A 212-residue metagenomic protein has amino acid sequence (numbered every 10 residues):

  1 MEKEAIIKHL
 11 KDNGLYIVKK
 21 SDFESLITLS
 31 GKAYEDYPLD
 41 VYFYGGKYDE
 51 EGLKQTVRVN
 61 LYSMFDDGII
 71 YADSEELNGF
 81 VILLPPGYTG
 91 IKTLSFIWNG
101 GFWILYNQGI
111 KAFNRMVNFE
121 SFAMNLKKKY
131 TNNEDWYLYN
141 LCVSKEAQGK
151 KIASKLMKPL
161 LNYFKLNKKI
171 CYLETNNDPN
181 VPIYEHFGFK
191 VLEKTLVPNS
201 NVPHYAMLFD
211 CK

Functional and structural regions predicted by a protein language model:
G14-T28, D36: A short beta-loop-alpha structural element at the N-terminal edge of CoA-dependent acyl/N-acetyltransferase catalytic
K47-I69: Active-site rim helix/loop that mediates acceptor-substrate recognition in acyltransferases
D66-L84: Conserved beta-hairpin
F80-C142, P198: Conserved acyl-donor/pantetheine-binding loop and adjacent beta-alpha core of acyl/acetyltransferases and related
E134-W136, Y163-N176: Conserved GNAT acetyl-CoA-binding A-motif
Y139-Q148, Y172-P182, L196-V202, F209-C211: Conserved beta-strand-loop-alpha-helix junction that forms the acyl-donor binding cleft
V143, G149-N162: Conserved acetyl-CoA-binding loop-helix of GNAT-fold acetyltransferases
S154, L166-K168, N177-K194: Conserved active-site alpha-helix within GNAT-family acetyltransferase domains
